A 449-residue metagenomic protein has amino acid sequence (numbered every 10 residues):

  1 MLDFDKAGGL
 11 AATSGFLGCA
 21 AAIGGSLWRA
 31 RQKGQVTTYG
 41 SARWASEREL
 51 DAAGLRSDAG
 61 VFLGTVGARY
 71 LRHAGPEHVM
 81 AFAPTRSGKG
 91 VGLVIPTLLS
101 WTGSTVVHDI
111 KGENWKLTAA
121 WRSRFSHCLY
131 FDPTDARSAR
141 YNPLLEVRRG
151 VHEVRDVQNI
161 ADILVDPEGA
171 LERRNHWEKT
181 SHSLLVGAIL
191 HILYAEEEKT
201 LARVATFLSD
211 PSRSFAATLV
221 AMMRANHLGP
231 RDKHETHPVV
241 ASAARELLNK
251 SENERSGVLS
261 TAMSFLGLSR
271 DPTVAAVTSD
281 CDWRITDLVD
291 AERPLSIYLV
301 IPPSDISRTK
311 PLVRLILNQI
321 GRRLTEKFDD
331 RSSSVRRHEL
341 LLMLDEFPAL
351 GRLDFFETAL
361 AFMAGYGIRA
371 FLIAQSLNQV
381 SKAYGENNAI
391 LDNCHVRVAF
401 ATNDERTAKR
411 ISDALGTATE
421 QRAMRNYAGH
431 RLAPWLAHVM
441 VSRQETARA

Functional and structural regions predicted by a protein language model:
M1-S87, V91-G92, R140, A428: Basic- and hydrophobic-enriched, low-structure N-terminal and domain-boundary segments that flank ATP-binding catalytic
D3, T38, V61, S100 (+3 more regions): Intrinsically disordered, low-complexity N-terminal regions enriched in serine/proline/glycine with scattered basic
G15-G18, H176-H182, P294, E357-A361 (+1 more regions): P-loop NTPase motor core of the ASCE superfamily
G25-L27, S251, V439, Q444: General helical secondary-structure elements
Y70-I368, S381-E386, N403: P-loop NTPase motor domains
A374: H-loop/switch region of ABC-family ATPase nucleotide-binding domains
